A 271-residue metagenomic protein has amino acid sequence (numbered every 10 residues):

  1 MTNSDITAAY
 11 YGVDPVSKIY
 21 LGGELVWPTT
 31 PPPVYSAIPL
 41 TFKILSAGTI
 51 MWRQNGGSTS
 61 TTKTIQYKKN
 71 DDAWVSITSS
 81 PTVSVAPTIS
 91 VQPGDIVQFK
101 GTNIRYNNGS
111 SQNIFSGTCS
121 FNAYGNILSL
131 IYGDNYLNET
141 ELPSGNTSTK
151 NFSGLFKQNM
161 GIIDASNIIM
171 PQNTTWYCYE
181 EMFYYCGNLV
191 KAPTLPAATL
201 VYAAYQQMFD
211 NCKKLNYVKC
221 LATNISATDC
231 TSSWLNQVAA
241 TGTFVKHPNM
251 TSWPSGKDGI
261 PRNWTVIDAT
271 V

Functional and structural regions predicted by a protein language model:
M1-R53, V266-V271: Enriched but not universal
N3, W74-S76, L189, W264: Tryptophan-centered short beta-strand motifs
I6-Y10, I19, F152, F156 (+6 more regions): Periodically patterned hydrophobic/aromatic "hotspot" residues that form packing/interaction faces in regular
A37-K43, P81-I89, V97-F99, G109-S148 (+5 more regions): Structural signature of tandem-repeat unit edges
L45, N55-K63, A239: Short proline/glycine-enriched turn/loop motifs at strand-loop junctions of beta-rich domains
G48-W52, P87-R105: Noncatalytic modules at the cell exterior or secretory-pathway interfaces, chiefly beta-strand-rich lectin/adhesion
R53, T62-S76, Q98, P248-P261: Short beta-strand segments and strand-loop junctions that repeat across beta-rich extracellular domains
